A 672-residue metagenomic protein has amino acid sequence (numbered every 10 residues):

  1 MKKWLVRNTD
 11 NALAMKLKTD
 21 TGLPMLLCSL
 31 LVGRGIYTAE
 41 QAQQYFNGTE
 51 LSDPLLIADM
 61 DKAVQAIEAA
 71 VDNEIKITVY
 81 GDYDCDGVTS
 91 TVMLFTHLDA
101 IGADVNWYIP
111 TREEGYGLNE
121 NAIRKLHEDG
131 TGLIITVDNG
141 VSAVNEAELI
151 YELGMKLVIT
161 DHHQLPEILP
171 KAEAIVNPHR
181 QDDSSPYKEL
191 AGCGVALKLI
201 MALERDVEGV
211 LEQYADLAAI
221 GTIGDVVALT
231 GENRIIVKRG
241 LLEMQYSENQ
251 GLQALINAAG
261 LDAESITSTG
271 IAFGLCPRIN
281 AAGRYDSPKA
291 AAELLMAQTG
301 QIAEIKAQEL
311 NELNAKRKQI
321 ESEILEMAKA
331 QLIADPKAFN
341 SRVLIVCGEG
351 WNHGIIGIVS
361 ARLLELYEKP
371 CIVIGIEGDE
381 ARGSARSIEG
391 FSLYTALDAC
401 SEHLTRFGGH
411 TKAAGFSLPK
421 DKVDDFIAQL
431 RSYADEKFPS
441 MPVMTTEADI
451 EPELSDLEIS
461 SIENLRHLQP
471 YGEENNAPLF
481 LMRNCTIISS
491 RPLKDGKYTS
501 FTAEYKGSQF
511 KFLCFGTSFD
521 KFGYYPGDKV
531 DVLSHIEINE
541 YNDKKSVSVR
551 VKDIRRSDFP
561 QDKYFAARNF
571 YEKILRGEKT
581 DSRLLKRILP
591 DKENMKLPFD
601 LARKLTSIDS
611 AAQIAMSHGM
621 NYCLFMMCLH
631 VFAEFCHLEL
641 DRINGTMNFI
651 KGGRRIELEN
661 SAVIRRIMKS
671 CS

Functional and structural regions predicted by a protein language model:
M1-K2, Q469: Catalytic domains of riboflavin
K2, R7-L133, L153-G154, E204-A428 (+2 more regions): Hydrophobic helix-and-loop "lid/oligomerization" segment in the mid-to-C-terminal part of catalytic domains
A69, Q164-N177, A334, A503-S508: Acidic-glycine-rich active-site phosphate/pyrophosphate-binding loop
M93, P170-I223, D591-P598: Short alpha-helices
L94, D99, R234-K329, E365 (+2 more regions): Acidic, two-metal ion nucleic-acid-processing modules in DNA metabolism proteins
I123, A147-E148, L629: Short amphipathic alpha-helical segments and helix-helix/interface helices
V137-L190: Histidine/acidic-residue-rich, glycine-tolerant segments that coordinate divalent metal ions
